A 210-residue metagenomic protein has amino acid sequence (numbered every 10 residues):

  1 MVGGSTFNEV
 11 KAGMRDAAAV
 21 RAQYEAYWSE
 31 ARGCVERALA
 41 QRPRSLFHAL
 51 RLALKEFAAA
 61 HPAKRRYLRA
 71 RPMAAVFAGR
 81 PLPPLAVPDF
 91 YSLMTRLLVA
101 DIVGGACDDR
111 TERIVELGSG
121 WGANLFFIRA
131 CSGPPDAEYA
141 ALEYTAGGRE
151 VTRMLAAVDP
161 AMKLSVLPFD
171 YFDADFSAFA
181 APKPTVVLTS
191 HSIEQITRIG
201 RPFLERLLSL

Functional and structural regions predicted by a protein language model:
M1-L98: N-terminal accessory regions of S-adenosyl-L-methionine
D101-D109, S132: Glycine-rich helix-loop-beta junction characteristic of Rossmann-like nucleotide cofactor-binding loops
E116: Class I SAM-dependent methyltransferase core
G120: Conserved glycine-rich SAM-binding loop
A123-D173: Class I SAM-dependent methyltransferase SAM/SAH-binding core
D173-A181: Short conserved loop adjoining the S-adenosyl-L-methionine
V187-L188: A conserved beta-strand element that flanks and buttresses the S-adenosyl-L-methionine
Q195-L207: A short, conserved alpha-helix within the catalytic core of class I
